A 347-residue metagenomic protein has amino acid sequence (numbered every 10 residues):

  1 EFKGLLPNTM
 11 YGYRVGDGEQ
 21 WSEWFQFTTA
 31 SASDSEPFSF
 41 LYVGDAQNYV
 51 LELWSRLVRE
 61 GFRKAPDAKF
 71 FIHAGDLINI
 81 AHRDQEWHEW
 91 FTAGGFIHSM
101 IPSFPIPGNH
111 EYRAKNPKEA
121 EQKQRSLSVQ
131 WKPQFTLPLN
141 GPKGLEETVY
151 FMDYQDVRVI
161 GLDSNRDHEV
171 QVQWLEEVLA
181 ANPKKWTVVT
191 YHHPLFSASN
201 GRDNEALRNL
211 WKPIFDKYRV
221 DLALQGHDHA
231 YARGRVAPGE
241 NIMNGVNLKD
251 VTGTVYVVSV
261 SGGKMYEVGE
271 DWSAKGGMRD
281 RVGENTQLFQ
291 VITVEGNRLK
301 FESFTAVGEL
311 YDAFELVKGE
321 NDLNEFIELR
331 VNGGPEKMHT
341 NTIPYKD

Functional and structural regions predicted by a protein language model:
E1-Y42, Q47, R63-K64, N285 (+2 more regions): Acidic, histidine-bearing metal-coordination/catalytic regions of metal-dependent phosphoesterases
F2, M10-Q26, Q85-T187, R202 (+4 more regions): Extended active-site neighborhood of metal-dependent phosphoesterases/phosphodiesterases
G18, V43-Q47, G75-L77, N109-H110 (+4 more regions): Active-site metal-binding loops of divalent metal-dependent hydrolases
P37-I106, E111-Y112: Conserved, compact domain cores that house catalytic/ligand-binding motifs in diverse enzymes and effector modules
Y49-E52, E169-V170, S197-A198, K264-V268 (+1 more regions): Short, solvent-exposed loop/turn elements at domain surfaces
K69, K185-T187, D221: Conserved acidic residues
I78, N182-S199: Short acidic, glycine-rich surface-loop motifs adjacent to enzyme active sites
E205-H227: Structural recognition of alpha->loop->beta junctions
